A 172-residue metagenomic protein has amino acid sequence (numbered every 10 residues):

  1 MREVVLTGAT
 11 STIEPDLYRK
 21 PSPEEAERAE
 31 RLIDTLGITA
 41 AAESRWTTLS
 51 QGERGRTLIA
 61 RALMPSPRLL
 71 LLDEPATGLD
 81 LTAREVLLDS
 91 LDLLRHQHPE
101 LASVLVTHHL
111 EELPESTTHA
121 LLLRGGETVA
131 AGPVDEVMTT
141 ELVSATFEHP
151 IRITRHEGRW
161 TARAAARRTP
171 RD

Functional and structural regions predicted by a protein language model:
L6, T10, P21-A41: Conserved ABC ATPase "signature" region
R45-L49, E53: Conserved ABC ATPase signature
S66: Conserved catalytic motifs of ABC-family nucleotide-binding domains
L70-E74: Catalytic Walker B motif of ABC-type/P-loop ATPase nucleotide-binding domains
E85-P99: Helical segment within the ABC ATPase nucleotide-binding domain
T118-P133: H-loop (His-switch) and adjacent beta-strand-loop-beta switch element of ABC-type ATPase nucleotide-binding domains
A145-D172: ABC ATPase nucleotide-binding domains
